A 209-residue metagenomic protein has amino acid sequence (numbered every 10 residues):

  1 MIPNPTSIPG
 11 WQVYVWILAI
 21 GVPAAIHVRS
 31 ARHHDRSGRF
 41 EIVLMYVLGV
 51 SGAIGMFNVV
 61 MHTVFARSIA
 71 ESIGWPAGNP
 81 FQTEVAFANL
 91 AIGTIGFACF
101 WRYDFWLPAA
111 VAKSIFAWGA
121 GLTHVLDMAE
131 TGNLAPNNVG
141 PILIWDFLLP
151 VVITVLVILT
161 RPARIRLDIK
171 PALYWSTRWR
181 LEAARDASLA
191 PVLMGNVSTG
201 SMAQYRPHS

Functional and structural regions predicted by a protein language model:
M1-P23: Hydrophobic transmembrane alpha-helical segments in integral membrane proteins
P23-V28, A98, P150-I169: Membrane-water interface at the C-terminal end of transmembrane alpha helices
A31-V47, W101-F105: Membrane-interface helix-boundary motifs at transmembrane edges
Y46, R67-G78: Short juxtamembrane and helix-loop transition motifs at transmembrane-helix boundaries in membrane proteins
L48-T63, P80-F97: Core segments of alpha-helical transmembrane spans in multipass integral membrane proteins
A88-I92, A109-D127, L148-L149: Hydrophobic alpha-helical membrane segments
F100-A109, L122-V139: Membrane-helix boundary connector in multi-pass membrane proteins
I165-N196: Short, highly charged, low-complexity non-transmembrane loops/tails of multi-pass membrane proteins
